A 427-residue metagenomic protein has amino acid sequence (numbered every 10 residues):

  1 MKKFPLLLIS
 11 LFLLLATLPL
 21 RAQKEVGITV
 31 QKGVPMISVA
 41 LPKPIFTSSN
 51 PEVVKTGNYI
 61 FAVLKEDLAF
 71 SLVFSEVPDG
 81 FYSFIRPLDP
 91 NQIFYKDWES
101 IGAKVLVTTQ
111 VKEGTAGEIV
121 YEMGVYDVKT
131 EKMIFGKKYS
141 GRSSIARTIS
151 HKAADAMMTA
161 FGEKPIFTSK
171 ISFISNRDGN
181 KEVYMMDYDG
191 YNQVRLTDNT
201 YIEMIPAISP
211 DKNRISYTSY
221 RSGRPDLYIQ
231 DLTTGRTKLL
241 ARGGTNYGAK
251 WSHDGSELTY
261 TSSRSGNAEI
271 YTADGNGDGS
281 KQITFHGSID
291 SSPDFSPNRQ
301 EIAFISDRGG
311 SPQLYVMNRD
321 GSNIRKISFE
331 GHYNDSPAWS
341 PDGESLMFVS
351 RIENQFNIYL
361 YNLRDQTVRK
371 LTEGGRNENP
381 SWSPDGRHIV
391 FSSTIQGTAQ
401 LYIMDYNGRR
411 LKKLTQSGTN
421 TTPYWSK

Functional and structural regions predicted by a protein language model:
K24-E25, D89-A154: Amphipathic beta-strand/beta-sheet edge segments enriched in Tyr/Trp
K24-E25, T29-F94, V107: Short beta-strand->alpha-helix linker/helix-N-cap micro-motif that forms a surface specificity/interaction loop
K129, D187-Y191, D231-G235, D274-D278 (+3 more regions): Short loop/turn segments that connect beta-strands within beta-propeller blades
P165, S175-E182, D198-Y201, T218-D226 (+11 more regions): A flexible loop/linker signature enriched in serine peptidases of the S9 family
P165-F167, P210-D211, H253-D254, P297-N298 (+3 more regions): Residue-level detector of Asp-centered blade-edge/turn motifs that repeat once per structural unit in beta-propeller
I171, I215, G255-T259, R299-A303 (+2 more regions): Hydrophobic beta-strand positions that form the internal "hydrophobic ladder" of WD40/Gbeta-like beta-propeller blades
Y402-K427: Blade-level signature of beta-propeller repeat domains, shared across WD40, Kelch, NHL, RCC1 and BNR/Asp-box propellers
